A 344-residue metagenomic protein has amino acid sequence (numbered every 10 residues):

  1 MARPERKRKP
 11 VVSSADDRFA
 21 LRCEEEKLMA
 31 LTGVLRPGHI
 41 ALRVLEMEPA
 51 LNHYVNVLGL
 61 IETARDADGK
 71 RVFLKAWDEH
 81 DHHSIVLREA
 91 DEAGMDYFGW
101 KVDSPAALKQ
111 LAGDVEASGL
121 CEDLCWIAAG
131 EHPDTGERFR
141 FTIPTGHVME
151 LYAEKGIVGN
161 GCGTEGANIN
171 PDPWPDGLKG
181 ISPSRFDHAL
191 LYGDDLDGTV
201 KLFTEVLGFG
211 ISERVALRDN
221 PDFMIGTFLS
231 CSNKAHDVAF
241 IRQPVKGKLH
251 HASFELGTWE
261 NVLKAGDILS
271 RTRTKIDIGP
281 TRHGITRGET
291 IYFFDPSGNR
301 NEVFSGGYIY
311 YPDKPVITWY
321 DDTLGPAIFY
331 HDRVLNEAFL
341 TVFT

Functional and structural regions predicted by a protein language model:
A2-A30, E116-S182, T227-F228, R273-T344: Vicinal oxygen chelate
R3, K7, T32, A41-D81 (+1 more regions): Core segments of cupin and vicinal oxygen chelate
D17-L21, I61-D96, V148-K155, E213-H250 (+2 more regions): Conserved short beta-strand elements that form part of the metal-binding/catalytic scaffold of enzyme active sites
D17-R22, M29-V44, E48-N56, E62-V72 (+7 more regions): Catalytic cores of nucleotide-enabled group-transfer and carboxylate-activating enzymes in metabolic and assembly-line
R36-L45, A90-D114, E137-I143, H147 (+3 more regions): Vicinal oxygen chelate
K155, N160-T204, R214-V215, D222: Non-heme Fe(II) oxygenase catalytic core, chiefly the N-lobe of the double-stranded beta-helix
